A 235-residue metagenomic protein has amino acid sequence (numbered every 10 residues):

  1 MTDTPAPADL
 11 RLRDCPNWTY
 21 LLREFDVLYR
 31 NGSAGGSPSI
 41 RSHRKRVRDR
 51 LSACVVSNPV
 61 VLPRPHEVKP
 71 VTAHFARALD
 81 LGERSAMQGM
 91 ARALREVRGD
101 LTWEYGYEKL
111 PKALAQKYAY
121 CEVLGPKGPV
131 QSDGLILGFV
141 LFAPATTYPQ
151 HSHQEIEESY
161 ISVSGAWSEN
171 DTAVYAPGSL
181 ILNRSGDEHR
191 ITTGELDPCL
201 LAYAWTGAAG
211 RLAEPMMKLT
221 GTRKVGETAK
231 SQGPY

Functional and structural regions predicted by a protein language model:
T2-P5: Extended repeat-based interaction scaffolds and adjacent low-complexity, acidic/S/T/P-biased segments that form broad
P7, D14-D133, P234-Y235: A short, N-terminal "cap"/entry segment at the start of jelly-roll beta-barrel domains of the cupin/DSBH fold
E122-G128, L135-P149: A mid-sequence, solvent-exposed acidic-amphipathic segment
Q131-S132, Y148-H153, D171-A173, T192-T193: Short histidine-centered beta-strand/loop micro-motifs that create catalytic or ligand/metal-coordination sites
F139, E158-I161, L196-M216: A short hydrophobic beta-strand segment most commonly corresponding to one strand of the jelly-roll/cupin
F139-A145, S152-S168, W205: Short, conserved beta-strand element in jelly-roll/cupin
E169-R190: Short acidic-glycine-tyrosine-enriched beta hairpin
M217-Y235: Eukaryotic, compositionally biased intrinsically disordered regions
